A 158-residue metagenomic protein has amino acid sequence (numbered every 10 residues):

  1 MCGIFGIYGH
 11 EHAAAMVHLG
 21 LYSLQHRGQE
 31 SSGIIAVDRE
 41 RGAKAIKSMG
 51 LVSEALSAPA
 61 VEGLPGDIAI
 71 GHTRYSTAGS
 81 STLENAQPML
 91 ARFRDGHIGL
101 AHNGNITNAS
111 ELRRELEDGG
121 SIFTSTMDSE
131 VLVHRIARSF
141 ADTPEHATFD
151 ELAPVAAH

Functional and structural regions predicted by a protein language model:
M1-H158: Conserved short alpha-helical segments that host acidic/polar catalytic motifs at enzyme active sites
